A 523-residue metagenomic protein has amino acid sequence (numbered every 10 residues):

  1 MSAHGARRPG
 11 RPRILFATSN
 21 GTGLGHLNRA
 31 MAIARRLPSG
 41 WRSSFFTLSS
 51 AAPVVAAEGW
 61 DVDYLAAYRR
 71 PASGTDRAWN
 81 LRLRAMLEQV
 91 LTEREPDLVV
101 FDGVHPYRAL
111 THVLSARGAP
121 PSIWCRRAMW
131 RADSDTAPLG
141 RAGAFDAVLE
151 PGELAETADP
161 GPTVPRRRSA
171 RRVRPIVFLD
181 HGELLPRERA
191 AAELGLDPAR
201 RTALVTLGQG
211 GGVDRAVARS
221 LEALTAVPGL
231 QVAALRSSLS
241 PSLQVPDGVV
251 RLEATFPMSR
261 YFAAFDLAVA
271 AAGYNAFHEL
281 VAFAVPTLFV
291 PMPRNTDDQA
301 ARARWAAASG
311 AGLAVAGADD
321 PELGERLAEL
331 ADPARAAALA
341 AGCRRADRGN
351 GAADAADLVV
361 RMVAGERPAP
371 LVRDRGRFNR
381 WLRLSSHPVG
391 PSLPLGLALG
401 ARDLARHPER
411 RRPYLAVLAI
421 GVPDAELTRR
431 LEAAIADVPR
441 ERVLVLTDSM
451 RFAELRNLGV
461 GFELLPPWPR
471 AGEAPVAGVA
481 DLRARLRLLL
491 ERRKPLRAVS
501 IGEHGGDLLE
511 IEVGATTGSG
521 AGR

Functional and structural regions predicted by a protein language model:
S2-H4, P333-R406: C-terminal amphipathic helix plus adjacent low-complexity, charged tail appended to glycosyltransferase catalytic
G10-R13, A17-T22, R36-Q89, L455-P475: Conserved nucleotide-sugar phosphate-binding/catalytic loop shared by glycosyltransferases and other
A17-R29, V54, G212-D214, A419-R429: A short, glycine/small-residue-rich beta-strand->loop->alpha-helix junction that serves as a flexible
L87-P106, L490-G505: Short N-terminal targeting/anchoring amphipathic segment
R126-S134, L139-T202, L207-Q209, N379-A401: A nucleotide-sugar donor-handling region in carbohydrate enzymes
E188-L267: Donor-nucleotide binding loops and adjacent catalytic segments primarily of GT-B fold Leloir glycosyltransferases
F262-A276, V285: Acidic donor-binding loop of glycosyltransferase active sites
A276-E325: Catalytic binding pocket for nucleotide-activated donors in carbohydrate/polymer assembly enzymes
